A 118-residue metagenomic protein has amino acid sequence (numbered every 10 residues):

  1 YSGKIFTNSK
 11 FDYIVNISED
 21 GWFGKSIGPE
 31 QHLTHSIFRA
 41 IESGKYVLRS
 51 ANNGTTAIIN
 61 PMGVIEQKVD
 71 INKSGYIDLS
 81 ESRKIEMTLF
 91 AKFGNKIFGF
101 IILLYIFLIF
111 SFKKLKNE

Functional and structural regions predicted by a protein language model:
Y1-E118: Solvent-exposed soluble domains appended to multi-pass membrane proteins
